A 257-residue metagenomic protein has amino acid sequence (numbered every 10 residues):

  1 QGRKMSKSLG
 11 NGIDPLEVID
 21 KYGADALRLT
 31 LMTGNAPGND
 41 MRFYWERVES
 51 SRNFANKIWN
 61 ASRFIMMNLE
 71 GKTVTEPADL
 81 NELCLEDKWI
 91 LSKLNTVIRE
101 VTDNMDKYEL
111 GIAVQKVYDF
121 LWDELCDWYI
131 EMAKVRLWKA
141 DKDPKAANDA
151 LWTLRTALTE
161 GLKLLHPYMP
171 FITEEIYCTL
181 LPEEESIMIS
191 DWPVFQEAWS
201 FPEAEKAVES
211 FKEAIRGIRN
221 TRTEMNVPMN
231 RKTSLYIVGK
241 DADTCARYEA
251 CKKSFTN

Functional and structural regions predicted by a protein language model:
Q1-Y168, T179, E183-S210: Long, charged, mostly alpha-helical binding arms that flank functional sites
E49, T179-N257: C-terminal low-complexity, glycine/proline- and small-hydrophobic-enriched intrinsically disordered tails that act as
I172: Classical protein tyrosine phosphatase
